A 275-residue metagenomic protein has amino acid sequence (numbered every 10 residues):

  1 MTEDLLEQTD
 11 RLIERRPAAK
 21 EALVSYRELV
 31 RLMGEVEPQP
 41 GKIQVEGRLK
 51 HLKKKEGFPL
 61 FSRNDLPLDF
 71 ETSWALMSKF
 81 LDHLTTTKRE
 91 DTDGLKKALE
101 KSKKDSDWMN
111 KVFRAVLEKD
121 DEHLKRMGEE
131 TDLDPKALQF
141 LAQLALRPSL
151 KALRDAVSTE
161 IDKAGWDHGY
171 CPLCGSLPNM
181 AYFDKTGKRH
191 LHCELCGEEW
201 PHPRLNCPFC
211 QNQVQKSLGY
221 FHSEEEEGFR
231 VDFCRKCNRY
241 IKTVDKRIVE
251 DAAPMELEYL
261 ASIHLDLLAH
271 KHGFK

Functional and structural regions predicted by a protein language model:
L5-S158: N-terminal alpha-helical interaction blocks
L153-H270: Cys/His-clustered metal-coordination modules, chiefly Zn-binding fingers
